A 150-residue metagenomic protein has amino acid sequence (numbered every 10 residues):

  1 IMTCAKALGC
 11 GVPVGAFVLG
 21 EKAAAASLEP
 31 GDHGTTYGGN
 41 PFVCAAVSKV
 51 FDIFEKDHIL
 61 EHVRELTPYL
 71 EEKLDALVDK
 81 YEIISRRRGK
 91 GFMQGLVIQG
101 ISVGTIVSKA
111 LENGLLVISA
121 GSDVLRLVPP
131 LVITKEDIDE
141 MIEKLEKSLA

Functional and structural regions predicted by a protein language model:
I1-A150: Conserved N-terminal phosphate-binding loop of PLP-dependent enzymes in the Aspartate aminotransferase
